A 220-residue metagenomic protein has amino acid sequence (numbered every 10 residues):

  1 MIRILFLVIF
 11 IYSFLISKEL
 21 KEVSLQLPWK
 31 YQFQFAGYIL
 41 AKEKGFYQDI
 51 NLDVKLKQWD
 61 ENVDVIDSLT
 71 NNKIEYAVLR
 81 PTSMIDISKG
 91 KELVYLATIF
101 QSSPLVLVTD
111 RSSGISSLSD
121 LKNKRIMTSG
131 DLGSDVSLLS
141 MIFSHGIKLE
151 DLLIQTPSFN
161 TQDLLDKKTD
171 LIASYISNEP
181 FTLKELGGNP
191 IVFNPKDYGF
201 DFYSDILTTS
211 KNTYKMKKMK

Functional and structural regions predicted by a protein language model:
L7-S17: Hydrophobic h-region of N-terminal signal peptides that target proteins for export in Gram-negative bacteria
E19-Y31, L52-Q58, N123-M127: Short, well-ordered beta-strand elements
E22-A41, D60, N71, D131: Extracytoplasmic "Venus flytrap"
V23-L27, K91-F100, K124-M127, I191-Y198: A structural signal for short loop-to-beta-strand junctions that line the ligand-binding cleft of periplasmic/secreted
L40, G45, I50, V63-I74 (+5 more regions): Short helices/loops that flank or line small-molecule/ion binding pockets
D53-E61, I147-F159, V192-P195: Short beta-strand-to-loop elements that line the ligand-binding cleft of bilobed periplasmic-binding protein-like
P81-S83, P157-K220: Pocket-lining segment of extracytoplasmic ligand-binding domains
D110-R125, K211-M219: Flexible hinge/capping segments at coil-to-helix
